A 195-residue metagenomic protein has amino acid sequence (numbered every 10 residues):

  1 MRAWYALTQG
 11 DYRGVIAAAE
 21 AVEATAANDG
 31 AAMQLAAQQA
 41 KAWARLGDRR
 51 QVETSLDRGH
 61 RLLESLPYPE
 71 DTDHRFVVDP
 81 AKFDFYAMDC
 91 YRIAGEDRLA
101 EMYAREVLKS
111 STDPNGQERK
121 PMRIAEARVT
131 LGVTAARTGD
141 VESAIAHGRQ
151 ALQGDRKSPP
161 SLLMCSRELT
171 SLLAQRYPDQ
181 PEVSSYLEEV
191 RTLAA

Functional and structural regions predicted by a protein language model:
M1-A195: Conserved binding/catalytic microenvironments
